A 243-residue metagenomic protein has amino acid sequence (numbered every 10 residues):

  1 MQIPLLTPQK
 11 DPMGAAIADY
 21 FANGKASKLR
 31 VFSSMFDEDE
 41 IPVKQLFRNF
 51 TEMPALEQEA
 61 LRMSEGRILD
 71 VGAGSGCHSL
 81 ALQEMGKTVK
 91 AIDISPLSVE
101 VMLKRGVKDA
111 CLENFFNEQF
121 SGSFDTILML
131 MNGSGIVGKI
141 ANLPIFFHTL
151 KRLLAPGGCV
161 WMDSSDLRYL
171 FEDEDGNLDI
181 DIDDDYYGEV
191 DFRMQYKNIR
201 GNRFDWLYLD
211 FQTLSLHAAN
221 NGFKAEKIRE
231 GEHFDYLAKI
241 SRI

Functional and structural regions predicted by a protein language model:
M1-R30: N-terminal auxiliary segments of SAM/dcSAM-dependent transferases
D19, A155-S215: SAM-dependent methyltransferase
F47-R67: Conserved alpha-helix/loop element of class I SAM-dependent methyltransferases that forms part of the SAM/SAH-binding
G72-G76: Class I SAM-dependent methyltransferase "Motif I" SAM/SAH-binding loop
S95-P96: Conserved SAM/SAH-binding beta-strand->alpha-helix loop
G106-N117: Conserved SAM-binding strand-loop segment of SAM-dependent methyltransferases
F124-P144: A short SAM/SAH-binding and catalytic strip from SAM-dependent methyltransferases
L143-P156: A short glycine-rich, Lys/Arg-flanked "PGG" loop and its adjoining helix->strand segment in the class I
